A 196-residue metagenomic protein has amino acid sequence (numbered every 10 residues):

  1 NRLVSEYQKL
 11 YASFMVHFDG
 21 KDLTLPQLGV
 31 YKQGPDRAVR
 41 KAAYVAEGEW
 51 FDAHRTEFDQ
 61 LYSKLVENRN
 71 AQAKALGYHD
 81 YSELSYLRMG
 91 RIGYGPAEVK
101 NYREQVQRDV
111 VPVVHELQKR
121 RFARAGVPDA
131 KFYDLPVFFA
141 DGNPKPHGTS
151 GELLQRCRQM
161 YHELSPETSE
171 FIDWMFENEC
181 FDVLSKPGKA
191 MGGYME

Functional and structural regions predicted by a protein language model:
N1-T149, R156: A well-structured
D22, P26-A38, G148-E196: Active-site-adjacent "gating/activation" loops or surface patches in catalytic cores
